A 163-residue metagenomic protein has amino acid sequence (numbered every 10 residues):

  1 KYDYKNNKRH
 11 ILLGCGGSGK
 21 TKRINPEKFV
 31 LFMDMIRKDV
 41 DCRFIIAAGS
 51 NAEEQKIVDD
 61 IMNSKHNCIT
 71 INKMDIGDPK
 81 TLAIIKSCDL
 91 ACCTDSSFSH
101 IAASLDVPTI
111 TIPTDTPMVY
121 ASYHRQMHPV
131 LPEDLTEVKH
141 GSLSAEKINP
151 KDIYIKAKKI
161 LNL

Functional and structural regions predicted by a protein language model:
K1-K22: Mid-sequence helix-capping/hinge segment at a functional interface
C15, A48, L131-P132: Pocket-edge structural micro-motifs
K20-K22, E53, V119: Short catalytic/ligand-binding loop motif for oxyanion handling, primarily in non-cytosolic enzymes, centered on
T21, K73, S142-A145: Pocket-edge positions in alpha/beta enzyme catalytic cores
R23-E27: Hinge/beta->alpha junction and helix N-cap segments in small-molecule ligand-binding domains
K28-T114: Donor-binding and catalytic core of enzymes assembling or modifying cell-surface/extracellular glycoconjugates
H100-L163: Nucleotide-sugar donor-binding patch of glycosyltransferase catalytic domains
